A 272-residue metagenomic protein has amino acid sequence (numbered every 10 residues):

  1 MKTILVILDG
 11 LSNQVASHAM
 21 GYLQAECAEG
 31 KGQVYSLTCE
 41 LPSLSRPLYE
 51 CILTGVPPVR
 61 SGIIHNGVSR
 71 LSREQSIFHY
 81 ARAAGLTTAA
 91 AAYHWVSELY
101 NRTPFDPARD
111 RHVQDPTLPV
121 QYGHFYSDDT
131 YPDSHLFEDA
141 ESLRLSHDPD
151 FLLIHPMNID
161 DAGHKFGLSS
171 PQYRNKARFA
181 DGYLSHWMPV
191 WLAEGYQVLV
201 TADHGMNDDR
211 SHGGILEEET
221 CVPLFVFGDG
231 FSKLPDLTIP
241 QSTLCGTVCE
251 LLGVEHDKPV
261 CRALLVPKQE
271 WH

Functional and structural regions predicted by a protein language model:
M1-H272: Feature captures the catalytic ectodomains and active-site-proximal regions of enzymes that hydrolyze or transfer
